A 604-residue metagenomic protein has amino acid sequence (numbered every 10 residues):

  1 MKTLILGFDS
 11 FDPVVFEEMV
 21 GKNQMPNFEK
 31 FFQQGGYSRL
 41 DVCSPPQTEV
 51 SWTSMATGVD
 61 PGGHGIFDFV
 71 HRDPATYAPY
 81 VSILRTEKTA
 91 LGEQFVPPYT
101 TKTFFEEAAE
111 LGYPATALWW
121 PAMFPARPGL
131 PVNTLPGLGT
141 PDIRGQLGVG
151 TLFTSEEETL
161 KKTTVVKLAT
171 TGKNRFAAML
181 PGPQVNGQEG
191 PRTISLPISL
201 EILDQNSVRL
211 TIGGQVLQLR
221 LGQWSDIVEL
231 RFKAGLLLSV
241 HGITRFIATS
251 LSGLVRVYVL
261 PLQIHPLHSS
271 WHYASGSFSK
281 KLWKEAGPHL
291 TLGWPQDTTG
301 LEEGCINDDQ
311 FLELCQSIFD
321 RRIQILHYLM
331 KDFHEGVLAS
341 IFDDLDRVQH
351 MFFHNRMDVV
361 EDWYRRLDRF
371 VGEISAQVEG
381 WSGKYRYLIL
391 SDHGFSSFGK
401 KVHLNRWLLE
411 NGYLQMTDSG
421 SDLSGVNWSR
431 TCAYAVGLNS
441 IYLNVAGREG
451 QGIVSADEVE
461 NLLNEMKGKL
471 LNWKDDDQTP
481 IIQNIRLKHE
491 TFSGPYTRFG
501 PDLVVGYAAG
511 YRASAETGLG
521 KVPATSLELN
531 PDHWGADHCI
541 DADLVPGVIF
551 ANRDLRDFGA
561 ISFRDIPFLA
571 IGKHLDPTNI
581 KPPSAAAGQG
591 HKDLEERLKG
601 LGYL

Functional and structural regions predicted by a protein language model:
M1-L4: Extreme N-terminal starter segment of soluble prokaryotic enzymes
E17-H64, T116, M416: Short, structured active-site-proximal loop/turn typified by the sulfatase FGly-forming signature C/S-X-P-X-R
N27, R366-L408, P480-K488, Y496 (+2 more regions): Metal-dependent active-site segment of extracytoplasmic phospho-/sulfohydrolases and closely related
S38-V59, L118-R127, I341-D344, R386 (+2 more regions): Short, solvent-exposed turn/loop segments enriched in Gly/Ser/Thr/Pro and often Arg
V59-H354, C432-G452, E458-T479: His/Asp/Glu-rich, glycine-adjacent segments that coordinate divalent cations and/or stabilize oxyanion chemistry on
P97-T100, M416-G437, G452-N464, C539-L544 (+2 more regions): A short beta-strand-to-alpha-helix junction
S391-L438, F492-G547: Histidine-centered active-site microenvironments of extracellular/periplasmic hydrolases and transferases
A560-L604: Long, internal low-complexity/basic segments
